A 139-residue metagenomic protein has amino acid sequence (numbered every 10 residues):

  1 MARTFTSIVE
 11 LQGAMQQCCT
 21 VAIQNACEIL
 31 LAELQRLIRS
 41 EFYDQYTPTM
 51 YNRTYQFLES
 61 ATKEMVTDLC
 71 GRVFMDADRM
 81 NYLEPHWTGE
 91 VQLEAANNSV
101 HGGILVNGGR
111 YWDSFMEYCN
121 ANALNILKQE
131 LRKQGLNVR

Functional and structural regions predicted by a protein language model:
M1-F74, Q92-R139: Short, Lys/Arg-rich flexible segments
F74-Y82: Secondary-structure transition/turn motif
Y82-T88, Q92: A short, structured beta-strand/loop element
